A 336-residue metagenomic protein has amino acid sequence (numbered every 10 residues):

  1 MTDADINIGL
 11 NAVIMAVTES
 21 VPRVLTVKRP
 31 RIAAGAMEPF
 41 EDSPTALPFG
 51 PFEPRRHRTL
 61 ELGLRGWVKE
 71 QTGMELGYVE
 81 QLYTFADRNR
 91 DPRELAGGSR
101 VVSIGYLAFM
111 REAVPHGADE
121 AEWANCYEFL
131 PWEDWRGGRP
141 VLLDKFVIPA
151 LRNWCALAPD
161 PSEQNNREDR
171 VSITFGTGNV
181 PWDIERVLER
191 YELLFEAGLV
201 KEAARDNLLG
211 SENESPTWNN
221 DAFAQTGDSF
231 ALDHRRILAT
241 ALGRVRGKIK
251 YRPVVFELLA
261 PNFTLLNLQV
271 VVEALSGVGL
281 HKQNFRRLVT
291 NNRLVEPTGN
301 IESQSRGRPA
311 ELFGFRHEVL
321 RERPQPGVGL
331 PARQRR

Functional and structural regions predicted by a protein language model:
M1-T2, R93-L95, G299-S305: Short proline/glycine-enriched turn/loop segments at secondary-structure junctions
T2-V24: Conserved N-terminal beta-strand and adjoining loop/helix that marks the start of the Nudix/MutT-like hydrolase domain
V21-M74, L82-D87, K248-E273: Conserved Nudix-box catalytic region and its N-terminal flanking loop in Nudix hydrolases and closely related
P54, L62-R205, K248-V255, N292-E296: Active-site segment of metal-dependent pyrophosphate-handling enzymes, primarily the Nudix hydrolase catalytic core
R100-V102, A108, R293-R336: Long, intrinsically disordered, low-complexity Ser/Thr/Pro-rich regulatory/activation regions of nuclear proteins
W218-L258: A mid-sequence, solvent-exposed acidic-amphipathic segment
V271-A274, V278, K282, E302: C-terminal target-recognition/interaction regions appended to catalytic cores
G279-G299: Charge-enriched amphipathic alpha-helical scaffolds
